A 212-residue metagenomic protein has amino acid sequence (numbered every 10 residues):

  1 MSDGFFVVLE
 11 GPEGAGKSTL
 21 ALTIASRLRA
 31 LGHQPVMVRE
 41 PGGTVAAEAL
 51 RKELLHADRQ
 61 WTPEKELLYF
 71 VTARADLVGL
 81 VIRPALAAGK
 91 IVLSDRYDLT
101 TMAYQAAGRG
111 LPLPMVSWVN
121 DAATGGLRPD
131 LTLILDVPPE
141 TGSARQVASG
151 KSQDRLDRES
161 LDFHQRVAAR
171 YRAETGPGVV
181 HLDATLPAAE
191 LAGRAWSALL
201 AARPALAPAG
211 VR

Functional and structural regions predicted by a protein language model:
S2, T23-A25, E140-R212: NTP-dependent small-molecule kinase module
L9: Hydrophobic anchor at the beta1->P-loop junction of P-loop NTPases
G14: Walker A (P-loop) phosphate-binding loop of P-loop NTPases
K17: Conserved lysine of the Walker
L20: Hydrophobic positions on the alpha1 helix immediately C-terminal to the Walker A/P-loop
H33-T124: ATP-dependent small-molecule kinase phosphotransfer cores that center on conserved nucleotide phosphate-binding segments
G42-V45, D98-L99, V137-S143, A188: Conserved nucleotide-binding/hydrolysis micro-motifs of P-loop NTPases
T101-A169: A glycine- and Lys/Arg-enriched "phosphate-lid" helix/loop adjacent to the NTP-binding pocket of small-molecule kinases
